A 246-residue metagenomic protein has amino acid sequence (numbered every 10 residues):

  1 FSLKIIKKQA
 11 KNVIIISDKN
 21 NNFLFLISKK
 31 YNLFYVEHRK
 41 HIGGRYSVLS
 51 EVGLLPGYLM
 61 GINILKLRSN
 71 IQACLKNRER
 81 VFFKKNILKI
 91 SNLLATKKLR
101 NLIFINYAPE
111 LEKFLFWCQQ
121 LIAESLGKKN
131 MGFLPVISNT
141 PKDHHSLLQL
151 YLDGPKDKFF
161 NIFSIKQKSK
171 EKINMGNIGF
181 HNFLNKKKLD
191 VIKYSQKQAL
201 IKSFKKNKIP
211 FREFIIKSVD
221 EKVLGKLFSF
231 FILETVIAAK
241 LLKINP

Functional and structural regions predicted by a protein language model:
F1-Y31, V36-P246: A SIS-like phosphosugar-recognition module
